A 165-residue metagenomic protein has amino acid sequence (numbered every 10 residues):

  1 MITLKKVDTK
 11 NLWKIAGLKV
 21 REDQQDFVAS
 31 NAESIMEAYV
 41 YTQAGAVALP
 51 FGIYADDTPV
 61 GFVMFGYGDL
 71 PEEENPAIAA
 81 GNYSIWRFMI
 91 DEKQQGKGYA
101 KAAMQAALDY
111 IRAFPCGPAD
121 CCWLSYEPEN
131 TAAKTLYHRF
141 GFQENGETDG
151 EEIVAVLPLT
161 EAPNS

Functional and structural regions predicted by a protein language model:
I2, K6-R87, D91-K93, Y110-C116 (+1 more regions): Acetyl-CoA-dependent GNAT
L4, G96, Y126: Conserved SAM-binding loop
G68-L70, K93, E129-T131, T160-A162: Short coil/turn motifs at secondary-structure junctions
G81, C121, G141-F142: Non-catalytic interaction surface on structured domains
I90, G96-Y110, T135, R139: Conserved acetyl-CoA-binding loop-helix of GNAT-fold acetyltransferases
K101, E127-G146: Conserved active-site alpha-helix within GNAT-family acetyltransferase domains
P118-K134, G150-I153, T160: Conserved beta-strand-loop-alpha-helix junction that forms the acyl-donor binding cleft
Q143, E147-S165: Terminal substrate-recognition subdomain of acyl/acetyltransferases
